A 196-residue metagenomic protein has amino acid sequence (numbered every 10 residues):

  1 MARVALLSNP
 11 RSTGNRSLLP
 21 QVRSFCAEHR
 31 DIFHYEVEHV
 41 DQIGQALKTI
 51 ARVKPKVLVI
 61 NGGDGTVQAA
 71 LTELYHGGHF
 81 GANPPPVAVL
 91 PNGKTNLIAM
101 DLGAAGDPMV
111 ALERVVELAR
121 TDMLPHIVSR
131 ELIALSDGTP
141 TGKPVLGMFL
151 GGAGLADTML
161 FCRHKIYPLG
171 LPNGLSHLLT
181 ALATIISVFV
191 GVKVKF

Functional and structural regions predicted by a protein language model:
M1-N61, G65-G77, M109-E113, E117: ATP/NTP phosphate-donor binding region
A5-L7, T13-R16, Y35-V37, H76 (+1 more regions): Catalytic core of DAGKc-family lipid kinases
